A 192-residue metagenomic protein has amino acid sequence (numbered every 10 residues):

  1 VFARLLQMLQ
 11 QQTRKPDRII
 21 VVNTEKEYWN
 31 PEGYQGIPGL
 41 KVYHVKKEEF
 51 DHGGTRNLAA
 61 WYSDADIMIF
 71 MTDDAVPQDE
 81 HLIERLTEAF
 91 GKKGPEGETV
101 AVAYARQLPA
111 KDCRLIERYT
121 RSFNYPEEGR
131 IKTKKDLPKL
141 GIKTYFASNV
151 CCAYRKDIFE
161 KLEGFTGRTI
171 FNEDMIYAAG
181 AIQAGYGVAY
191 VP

Functional and structural regions predicted by a protein language model:
Q7-P16: Short, acidic, metal-binding catalytic loop of nucleotide-sugar glycosyltransferases
P16-K26, Y43-V45: Short beta-strand/loop segment that forms part of the nucleotide-sugar
K46-S63: Glycine-rich, basic loop-to-helix element that forms the pyrophosphate-binding segment of sugar-nucleotide handling
D64-A65, S148-L162: Conserved nucleotide-sugar donor-binding and metal-coordinating catalytic region shared by glycosyltransferases
M68: Short aromatic/hydrophobic "clamp" motif used to bind/position activated sugar donors
E80-R118: Conserved donor NDP-sugar-binding/catalytic core segment of glycosyltransferases
K134-Y154, I170: A recurrent flexible, glycine/aromatic-enriched loop bordering the glycosyltransferase active site that acts as
F171-Y177: Acidic donor-binding loop at a coil-to-helix junction in glycosyltransferase catalytic cores that engages
